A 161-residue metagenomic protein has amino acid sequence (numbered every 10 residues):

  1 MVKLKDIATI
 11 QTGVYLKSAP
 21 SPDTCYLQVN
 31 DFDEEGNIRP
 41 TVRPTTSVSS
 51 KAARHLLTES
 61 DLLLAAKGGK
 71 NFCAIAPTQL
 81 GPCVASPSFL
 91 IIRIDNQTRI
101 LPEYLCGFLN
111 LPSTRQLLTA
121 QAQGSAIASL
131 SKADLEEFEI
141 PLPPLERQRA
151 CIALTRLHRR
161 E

Functional and structural regions predicted by a protein language model:
M1-S18, P22, E137-E161: Non-catalytic DNA-recognition/assembly elements of restriction-modification systems
L4, L90-P141: Basic, amphipathic alpha-helical recognition segments used for DNA target recognition
K5-L16, F32-E59: Sequence-specific dsDNA recognition surfaces
S18-T24, V42, H55-L57, I75-S88: Short, surface-exposed loop/turn microsegments at beta-strand edges and helix-strand junctions
K51-A52, Q79, S125: A structural connector/turn signal
A66-G107: A short beta-sheet element
